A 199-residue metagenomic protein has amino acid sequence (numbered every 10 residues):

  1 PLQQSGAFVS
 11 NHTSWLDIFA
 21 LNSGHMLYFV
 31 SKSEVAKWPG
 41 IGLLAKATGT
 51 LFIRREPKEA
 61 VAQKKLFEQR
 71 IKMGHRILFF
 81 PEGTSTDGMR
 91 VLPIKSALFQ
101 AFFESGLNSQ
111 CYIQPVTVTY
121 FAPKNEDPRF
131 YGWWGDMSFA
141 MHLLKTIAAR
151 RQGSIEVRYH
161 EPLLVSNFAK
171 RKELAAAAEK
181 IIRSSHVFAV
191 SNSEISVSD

Functional and structural regions predicted by a protein language model:
L2-K58: Catalytic core of membrane glycerolipid acyltransferases/transacylases, capturing the structured, soluble-facing
S5-A7, R76-F80, Y112: Residue-level preference for the first positions of well-ordered beta-strands
H12-S14, G83-T86, Y120: Short glycine-rich anion-binding loops that position phosphate/pyrophosphate groups of nucleotides and phosphorylated
S14, K37, A60-K64, I94-K95 (+1 more regions): Amphipathic coiled-coil/heptad-repeat helices and related helical stalk/stem segments that mediate oligomerization
G40-L43, E56, G88-A169: A cross-family acyltransferase "interaction/gating" segment
F67-I71, H75-I77, P81-I94: Soluble extracytoplasmic domains of inner/organellar membrane proteins
S154-D199: A cross-taxonomic marker for long C-terminal extensions/tails that follow the last structured domain
